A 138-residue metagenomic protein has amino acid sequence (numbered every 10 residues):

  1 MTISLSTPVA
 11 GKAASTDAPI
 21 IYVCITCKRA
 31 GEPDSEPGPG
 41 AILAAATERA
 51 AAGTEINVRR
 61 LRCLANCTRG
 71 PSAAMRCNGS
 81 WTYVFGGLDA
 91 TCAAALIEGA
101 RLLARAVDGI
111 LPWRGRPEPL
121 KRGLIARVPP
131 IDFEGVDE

Functional and structural regions predicted by a protein language model:
M1-P8, P33-A52: Short, charged low-complexity linear segments at domain edges
T2-R29, V136-E138: Polybasic, low-complexity association/targeting segments
G11-Y22, A44-N66: Immediate flanking context of iron-sulfur cluster ligation sites
P19-D34, R59-N78: Local cysteine-cluster metal-coordination motifs and their immediate loop/turn environment, predominantly Fe-S cluster
G40-I56, G87-D89, A94-E98: Ferredoxin-type iron-sulfur electron-transfer modules in oxidoreductases and energy-metabolism complexes
R62, Y83, L111: Flexible, active-site-adjacent loop/turn segments at secondary-structure boundaries
R69, A74-S80, A100-E138: Short flanking/linker segments adjacent to small metal-binding domains or redox-active Cys/His motifs
S80-T82, G87-L88: Amphipathic, hydrophobic secondary-structure cores in small proteins
